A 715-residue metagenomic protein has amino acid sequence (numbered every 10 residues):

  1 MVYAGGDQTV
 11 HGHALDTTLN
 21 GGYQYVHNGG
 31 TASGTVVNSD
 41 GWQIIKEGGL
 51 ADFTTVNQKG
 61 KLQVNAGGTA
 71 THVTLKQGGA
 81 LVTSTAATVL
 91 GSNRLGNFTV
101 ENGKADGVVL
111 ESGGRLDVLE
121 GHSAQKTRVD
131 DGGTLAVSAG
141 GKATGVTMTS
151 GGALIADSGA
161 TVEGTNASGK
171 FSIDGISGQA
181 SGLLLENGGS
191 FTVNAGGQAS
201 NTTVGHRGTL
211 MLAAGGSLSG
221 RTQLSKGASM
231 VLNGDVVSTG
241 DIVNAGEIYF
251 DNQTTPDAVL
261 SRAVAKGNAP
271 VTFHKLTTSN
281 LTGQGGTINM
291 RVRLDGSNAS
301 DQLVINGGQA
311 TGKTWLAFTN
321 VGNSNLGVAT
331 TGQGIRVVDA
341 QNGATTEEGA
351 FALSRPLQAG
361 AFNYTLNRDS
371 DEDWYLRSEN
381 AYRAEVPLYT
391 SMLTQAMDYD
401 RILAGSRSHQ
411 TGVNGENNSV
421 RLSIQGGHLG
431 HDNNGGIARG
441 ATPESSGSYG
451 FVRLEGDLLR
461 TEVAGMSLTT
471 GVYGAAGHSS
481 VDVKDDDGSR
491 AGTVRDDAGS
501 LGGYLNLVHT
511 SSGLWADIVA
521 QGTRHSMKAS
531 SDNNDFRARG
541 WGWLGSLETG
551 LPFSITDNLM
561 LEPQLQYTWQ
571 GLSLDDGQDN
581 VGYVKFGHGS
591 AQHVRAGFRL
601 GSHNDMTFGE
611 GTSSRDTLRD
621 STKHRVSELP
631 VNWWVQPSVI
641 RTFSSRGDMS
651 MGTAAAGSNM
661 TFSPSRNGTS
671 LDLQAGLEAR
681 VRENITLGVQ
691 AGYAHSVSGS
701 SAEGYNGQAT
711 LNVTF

Functional and structural regions predicted by a protein language model:
V2, Q8, A14-L19, Q24-V26 (+23 more regions): Fold-core signature of tandem repeat domains
Y3, T18, L90-N93, G145-S150 (+4 more regions): Extracellular beta-solenoid/beta-roll
S261, V271, L276, D301 (+3 more regions): Short, well-ordered secondary-structure micro-motifs
D295-A299, N325-V328, A464, I555-D557 (+2 more regions): Short glycine/serine/proline-enriched coil/turn segments at secondary-structure junctions
G327-T345, A438-L458, V584-A591: Short secondary-structure subsegments characteristic of cysteine-rich extracellular domains
E379-Q564, W569-G571, D575-G577, S665 (+1 more regions): Outer membrane beta-barrel translocator domains of Type V secretion systems
G502, K585-F715: Outer membrane beta-barrel transmembrane domains
